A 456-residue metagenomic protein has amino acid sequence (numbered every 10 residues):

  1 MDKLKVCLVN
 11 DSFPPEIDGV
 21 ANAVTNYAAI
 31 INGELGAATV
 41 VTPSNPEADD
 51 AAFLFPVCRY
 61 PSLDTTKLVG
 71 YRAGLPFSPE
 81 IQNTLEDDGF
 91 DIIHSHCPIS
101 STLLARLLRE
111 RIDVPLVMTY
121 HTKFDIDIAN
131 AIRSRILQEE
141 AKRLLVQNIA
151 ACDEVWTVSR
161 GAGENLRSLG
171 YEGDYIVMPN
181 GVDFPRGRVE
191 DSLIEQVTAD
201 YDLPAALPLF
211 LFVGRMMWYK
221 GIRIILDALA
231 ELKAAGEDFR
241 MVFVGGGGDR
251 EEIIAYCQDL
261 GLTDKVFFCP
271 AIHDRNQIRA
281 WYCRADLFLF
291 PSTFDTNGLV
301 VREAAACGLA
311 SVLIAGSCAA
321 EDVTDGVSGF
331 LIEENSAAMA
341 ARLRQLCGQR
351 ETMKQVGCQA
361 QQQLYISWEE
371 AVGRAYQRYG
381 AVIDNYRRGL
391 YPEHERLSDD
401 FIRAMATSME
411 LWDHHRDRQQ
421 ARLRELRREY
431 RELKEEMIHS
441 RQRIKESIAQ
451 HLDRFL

Functional and structural regions predicted by a protein language model:
M1-R59, E369, A404-L456: N-terminal subdomain of nucleotide-sugar transferases
C58-P61, Q138, R143-L193: Donor nucleotide-sugar binding/catalytic pocket of nucleotide-sugar-dependent glycosyltransferases
I149, A271, R279-A285: Short alpha-helical donor nucleotide-sugar binding micro-motif in glycosyltransferases
I254-I272: Nucleotide-activated donor-binding/catalytic signature segment of Leloir-type glycosyltransferases, i.e., the conserved
T293: Aromatic "clamp/platform" in nucleotide-sugar-dependent glycosyltransferases that forms part of the donor/acceptor
A310-I314: Short hydrophobic beta-strand element within catalytic cores of glycosyltransferases and related nucleotide-activated
D325-G326, F330-S336, Q345-R350: Conserved acidic donor-binding segment of nucleotide-sugar-dependent glycosyltransferases
T352-I366, E370, Q377: A short, well-ordered alpha-helix in the C-terminal region of glycosyltransferases
